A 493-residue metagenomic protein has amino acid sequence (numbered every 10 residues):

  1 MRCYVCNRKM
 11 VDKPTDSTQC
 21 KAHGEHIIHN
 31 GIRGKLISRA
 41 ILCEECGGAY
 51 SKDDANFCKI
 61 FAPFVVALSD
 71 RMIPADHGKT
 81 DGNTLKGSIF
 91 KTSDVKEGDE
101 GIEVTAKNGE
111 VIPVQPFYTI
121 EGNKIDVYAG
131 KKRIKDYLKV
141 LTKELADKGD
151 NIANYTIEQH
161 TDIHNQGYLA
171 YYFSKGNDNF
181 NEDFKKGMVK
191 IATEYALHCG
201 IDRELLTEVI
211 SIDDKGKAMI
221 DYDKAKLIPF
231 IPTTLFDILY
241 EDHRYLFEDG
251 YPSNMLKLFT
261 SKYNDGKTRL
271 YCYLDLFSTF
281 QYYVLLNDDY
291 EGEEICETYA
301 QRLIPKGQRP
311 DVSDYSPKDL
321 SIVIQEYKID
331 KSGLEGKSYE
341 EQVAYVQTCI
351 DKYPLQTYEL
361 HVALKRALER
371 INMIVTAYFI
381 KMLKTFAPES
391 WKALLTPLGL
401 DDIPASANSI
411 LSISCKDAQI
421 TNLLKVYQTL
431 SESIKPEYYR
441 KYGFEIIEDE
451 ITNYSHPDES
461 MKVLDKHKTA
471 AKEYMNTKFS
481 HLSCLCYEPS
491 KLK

Functional and structural regions predicted by a protein language model:
M1, E25, I41: Residue-level detector of short, conserved catalytic/binding motifs and their immediate flanks
C3-C6, C43: Short cysteine-rich clusters marking metal-coordination/redox-active sites
M10-P14, K35-K493: Alpha-helical structural context detector biased toward long hydrophobic helices
V11-I37: Histidine-centered nuclease catalytic patch
